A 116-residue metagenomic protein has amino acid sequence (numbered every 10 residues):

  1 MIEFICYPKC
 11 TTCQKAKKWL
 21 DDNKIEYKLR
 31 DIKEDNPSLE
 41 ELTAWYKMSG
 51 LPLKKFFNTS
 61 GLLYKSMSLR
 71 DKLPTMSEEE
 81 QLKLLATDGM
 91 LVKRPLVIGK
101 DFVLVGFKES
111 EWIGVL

Functional and structural regions predicted by a protein language model:
M1-N23, K28-I32: Local sequence-structure signature of Cys/Sec-based thiol-disulfide redox active-site neighborhoods
L20, V115-L116: Alpha-helix C-terminal capping segments
E34-V115: Thiol/selenol-based redox catalytic cores and closely related redox-interacting motifs
